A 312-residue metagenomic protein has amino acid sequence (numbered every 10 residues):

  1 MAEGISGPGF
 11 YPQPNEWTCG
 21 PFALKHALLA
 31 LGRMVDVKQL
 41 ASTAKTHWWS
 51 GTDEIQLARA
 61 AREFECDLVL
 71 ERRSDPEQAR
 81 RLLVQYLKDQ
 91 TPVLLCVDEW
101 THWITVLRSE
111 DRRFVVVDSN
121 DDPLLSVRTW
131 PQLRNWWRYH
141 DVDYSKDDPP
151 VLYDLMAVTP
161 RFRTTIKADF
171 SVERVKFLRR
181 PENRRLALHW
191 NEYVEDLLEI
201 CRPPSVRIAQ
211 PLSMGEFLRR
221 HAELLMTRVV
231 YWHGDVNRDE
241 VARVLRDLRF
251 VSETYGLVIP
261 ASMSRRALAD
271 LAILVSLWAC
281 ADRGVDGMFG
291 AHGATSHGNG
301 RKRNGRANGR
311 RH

Functional and structural regions predicted by a protein language model:
M1-N15, S205, Q210, V285 (+2 more regions): Flexible propeptides and autoinhibitory/regulatory segments associated with cysteine proteases
G7-S50: A structured, charge-rich N-terminal accessory region that forms the first stable segment of a protein and links
H26-L31, E63, L83, S109: Active-site catalytic microenvironments for nucleophilic, acid-base chemistry
G32, E65-D67, Q90: Glycine-centered loop/turn motif at secondary-structure junctions
T43, V69-L125: Active-site-adjacent substructure of cysteine-protease-like catalytic cores
T46-A79: Short, solvent-exposed, low-complexity loop/linker segments
H47, S109-R303: Noncatalytic regulatory segments and standalone regulatory/sensor domains
